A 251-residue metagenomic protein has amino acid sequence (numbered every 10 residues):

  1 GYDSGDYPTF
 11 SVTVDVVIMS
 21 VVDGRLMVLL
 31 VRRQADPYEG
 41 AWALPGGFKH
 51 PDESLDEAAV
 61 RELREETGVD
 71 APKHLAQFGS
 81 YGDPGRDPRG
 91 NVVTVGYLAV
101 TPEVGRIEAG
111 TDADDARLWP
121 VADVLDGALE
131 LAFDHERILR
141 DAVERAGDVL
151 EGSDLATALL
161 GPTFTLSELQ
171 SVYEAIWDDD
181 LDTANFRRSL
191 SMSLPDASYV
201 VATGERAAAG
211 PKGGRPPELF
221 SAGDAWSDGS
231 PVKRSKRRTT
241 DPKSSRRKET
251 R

Functional and structural regions predicted by a protein language model:
G1-A43, D56: N-terminal strand-loop-strand
F10-V14, M27, D56-V60, R64-D112 (+4 more regions): Active-site segment of metal-dependent pyrophosphate-handling enzymes, primarily the Nudix hydrolase catalytic core
M19, V100-P102, G223: Solvent-exposed residues in well-ordered beta-strands and their adjoining turns, especially edge/terminal strands
L44-E53, A158: Short histidine-centered catalytic/ligand-binding loop motif
G96-L98, I107-E151, L159-V172, N185-F186 (+2 more regions): NUDIX/MutT-family hydrolases
V172-D180: Short helix-coil junctions and helix-kink-helix linkers
Y199-R251: Long, intrinsically disordered, low-complexity Ser/Thr/Pro-rich regulatory/activation regions of nuclear proteins
